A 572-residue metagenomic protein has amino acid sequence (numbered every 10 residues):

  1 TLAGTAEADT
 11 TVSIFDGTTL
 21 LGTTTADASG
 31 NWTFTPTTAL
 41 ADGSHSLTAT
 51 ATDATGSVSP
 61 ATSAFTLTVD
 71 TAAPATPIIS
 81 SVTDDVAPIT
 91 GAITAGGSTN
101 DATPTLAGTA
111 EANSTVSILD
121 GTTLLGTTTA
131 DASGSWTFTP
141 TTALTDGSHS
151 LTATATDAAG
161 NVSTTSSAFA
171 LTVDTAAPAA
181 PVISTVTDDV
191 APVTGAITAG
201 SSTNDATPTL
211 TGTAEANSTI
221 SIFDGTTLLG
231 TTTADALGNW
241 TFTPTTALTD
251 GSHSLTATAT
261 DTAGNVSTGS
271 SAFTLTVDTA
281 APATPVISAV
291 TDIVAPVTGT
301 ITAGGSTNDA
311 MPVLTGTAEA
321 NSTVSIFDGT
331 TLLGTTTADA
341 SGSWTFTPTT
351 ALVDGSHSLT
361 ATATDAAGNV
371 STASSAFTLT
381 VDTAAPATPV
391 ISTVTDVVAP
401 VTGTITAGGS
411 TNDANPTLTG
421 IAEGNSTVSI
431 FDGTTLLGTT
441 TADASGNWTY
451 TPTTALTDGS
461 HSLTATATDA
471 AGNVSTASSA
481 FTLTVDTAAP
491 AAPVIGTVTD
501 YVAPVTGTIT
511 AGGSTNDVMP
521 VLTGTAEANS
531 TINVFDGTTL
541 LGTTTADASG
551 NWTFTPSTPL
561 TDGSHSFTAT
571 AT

Functional and structural regions predicted by a protein language model:
T1-T572: Ser/Thr-rich low-complexity repeats and stalk/linker segments
